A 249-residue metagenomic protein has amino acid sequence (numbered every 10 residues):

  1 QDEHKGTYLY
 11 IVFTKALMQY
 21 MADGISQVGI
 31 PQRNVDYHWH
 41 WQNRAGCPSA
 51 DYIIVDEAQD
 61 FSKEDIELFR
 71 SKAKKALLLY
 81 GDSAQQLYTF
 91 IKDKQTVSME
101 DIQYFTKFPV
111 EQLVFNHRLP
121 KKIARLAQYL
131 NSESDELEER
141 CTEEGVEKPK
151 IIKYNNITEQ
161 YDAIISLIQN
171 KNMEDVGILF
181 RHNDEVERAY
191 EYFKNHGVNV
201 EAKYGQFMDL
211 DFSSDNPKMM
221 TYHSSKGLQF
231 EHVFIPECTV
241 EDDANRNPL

Functional and structural regions predicted by a protein language model:
Q1-V28, H40-N43, C47-P48, Y52-P248: Conserved helicase motor core of SF1/SF2 NTP-dependent helicases
P31-V35: S-adenosyl-L-methionine
